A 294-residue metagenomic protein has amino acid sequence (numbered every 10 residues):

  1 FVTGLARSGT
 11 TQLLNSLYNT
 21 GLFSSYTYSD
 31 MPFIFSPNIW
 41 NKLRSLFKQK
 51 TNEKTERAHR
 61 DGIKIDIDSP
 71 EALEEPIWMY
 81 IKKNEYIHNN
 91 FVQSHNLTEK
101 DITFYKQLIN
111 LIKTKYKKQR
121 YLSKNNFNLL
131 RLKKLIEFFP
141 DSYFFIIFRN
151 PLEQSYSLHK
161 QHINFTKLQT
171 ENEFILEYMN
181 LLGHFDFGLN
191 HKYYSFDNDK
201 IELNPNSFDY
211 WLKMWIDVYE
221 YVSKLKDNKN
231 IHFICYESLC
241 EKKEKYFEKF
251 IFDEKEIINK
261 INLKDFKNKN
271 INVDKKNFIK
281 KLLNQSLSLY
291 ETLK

Functional and structural regions predicted by a protein language model:
T3-G4, K124: The Walker A (P-loop) glycine that initiates the GxxxxGKT/S ATP-binding motif of P-loop NTPases
R7-S8: ATP-binding Walker
T11-S24: A conserved segment at the C-terminal end of the G1
S24, Y143-I146, H232-I234: Hydrophobic/aromatic beta-strand patches that form the interior of the parallel beta-sheet core in alpha/beta enzyme
S29-Y121, S195-F196: PAPS-dependent sulfation machinery
R120-K124, F233-C235: Short catalytic-loop micro-motif centered on adjacent basic/acidic residues
K124-N126, L135-K160: Conserved phosphate-donor/acceptor-positioning beta-strand/loop module used by diverse small-molecule
H159, I163-K294: PAPS-dependent sulfotransferases, especially Golgi type II membrane carbohydrate sulfotransferases
